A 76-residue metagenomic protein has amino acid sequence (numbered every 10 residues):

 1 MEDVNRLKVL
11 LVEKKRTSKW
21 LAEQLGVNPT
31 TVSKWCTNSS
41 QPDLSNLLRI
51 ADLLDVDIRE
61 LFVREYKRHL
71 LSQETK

Functional and structural regions predicted by a protein language model:
M1-T17: A short, Lys/Arg-rich alpha-helix, primarily the initiator
V9, K15, K34, F62-K76: Short, charged recognition helix plus adjacent turn of helix-turn-helix-like nucleic-acid-binding domains
V12, E23, K34, D52: Alpha-helical residues within the helix-turn-helix
V27-Q41: Recognition helix of helix-turn-helix/homeodomain-like DNA-binding domains that insert into the DNA major groove
S39-S45, L71-S72: Short, solvent-exposed alpha-helical "recognition" segments
S45-E60: DNA major-groove recognition helix of helix-turn-helix/homeodomain DNA-binding modules
